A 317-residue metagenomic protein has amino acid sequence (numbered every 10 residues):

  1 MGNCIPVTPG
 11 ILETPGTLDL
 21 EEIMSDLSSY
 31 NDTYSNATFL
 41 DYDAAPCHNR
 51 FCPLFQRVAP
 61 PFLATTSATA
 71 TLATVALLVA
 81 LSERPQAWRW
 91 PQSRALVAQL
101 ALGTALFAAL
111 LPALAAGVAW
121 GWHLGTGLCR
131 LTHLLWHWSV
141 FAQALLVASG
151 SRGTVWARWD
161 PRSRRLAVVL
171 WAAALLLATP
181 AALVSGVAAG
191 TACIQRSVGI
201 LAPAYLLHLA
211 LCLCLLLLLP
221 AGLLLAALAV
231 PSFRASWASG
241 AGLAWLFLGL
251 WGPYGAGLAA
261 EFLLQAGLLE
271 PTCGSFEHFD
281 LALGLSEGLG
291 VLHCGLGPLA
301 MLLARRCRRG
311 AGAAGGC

Functional and structural regions predicted by a protein language model:
G2-A73: Extracellular N-terminal segment of 7TM GPCRs
A44-P60, T126-H133, I194-L207, C273-L281: Juxtamembrane membrane-interface segments at transmembrane-helix boundaries in membrane proteins
P53-P85, L106, P112, A227: First transmembrane helix
R57-P60, Q92-G150: Extracellular TM2-ECL1-early TM3 structural module of rhodopsin-like
W138-V168: Class A GPCR helix-loop hinge within the 7TM core
L176-L215, A266-E270: Loop architecture of class A 7-transmembrane GPCRs
V230-G257, L264, F276, S286: Intracellular effector-coupling site of seven-transmembrane GPCRs, centered on the ICL3-to-TM6 transition
G249, A256, L281-C317: Seventh transmembrane helix
